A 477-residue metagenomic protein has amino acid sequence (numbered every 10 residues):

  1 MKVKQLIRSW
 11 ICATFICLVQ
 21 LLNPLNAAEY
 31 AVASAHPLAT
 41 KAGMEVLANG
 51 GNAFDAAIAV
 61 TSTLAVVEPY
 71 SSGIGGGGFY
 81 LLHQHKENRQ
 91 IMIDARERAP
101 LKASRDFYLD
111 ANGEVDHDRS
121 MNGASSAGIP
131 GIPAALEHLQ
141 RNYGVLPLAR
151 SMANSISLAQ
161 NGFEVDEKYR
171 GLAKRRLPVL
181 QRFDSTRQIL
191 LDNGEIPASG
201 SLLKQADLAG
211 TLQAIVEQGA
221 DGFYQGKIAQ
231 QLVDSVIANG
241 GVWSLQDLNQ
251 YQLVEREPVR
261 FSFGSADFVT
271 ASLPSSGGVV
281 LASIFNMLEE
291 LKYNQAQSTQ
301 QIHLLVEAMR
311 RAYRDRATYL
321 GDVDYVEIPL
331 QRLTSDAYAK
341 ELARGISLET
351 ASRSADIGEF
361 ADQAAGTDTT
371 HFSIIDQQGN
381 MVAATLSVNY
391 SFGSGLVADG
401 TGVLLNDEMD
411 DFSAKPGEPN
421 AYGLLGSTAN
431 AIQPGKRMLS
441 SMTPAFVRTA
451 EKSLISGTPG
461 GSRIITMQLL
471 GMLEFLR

Functional and structural regions predicted by a protein language model:
K2-T14: Bacterial N-terminal signal peptides that target proteins for export
I11-N23: Bacterial N-terminal signal peptides
L25-K41, E45, A53-Q218, F223-Q225 (+6 more regions): Noncatalytic scaffold domains of N-terminal-nucleophile
V66-Y70, G76-H83, E87-M92, V242-S244 (+2 more regions): Active-site rim segments in enzyme catalytic domains, especially the processed small/beta chain of N-terminal
E255, G366-T369, S391, S440-M442: Short, small/polar residue-rich loop motifs at catalytic or cofactor-binding pockets
V269-G278, S373, T385-V397, T458-I465: Glycine-rich phosphate/pyrophosphate-binding beta-alpha loops
G277-Y293, V447-L454, G460-R477: M16/insulysin-pitrilysin zinc metalloprotease superfamily fold
L291-V388, G400-T401, P416-G417: Internal maturation/activation junctions in enzymes
